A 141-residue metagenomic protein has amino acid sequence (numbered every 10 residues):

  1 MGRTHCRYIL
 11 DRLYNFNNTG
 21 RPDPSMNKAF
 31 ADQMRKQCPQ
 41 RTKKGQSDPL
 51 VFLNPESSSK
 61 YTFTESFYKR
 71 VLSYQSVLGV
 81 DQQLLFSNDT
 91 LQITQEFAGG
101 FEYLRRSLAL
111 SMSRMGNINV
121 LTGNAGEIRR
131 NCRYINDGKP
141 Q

Functional and structural regions predicted by a protein language model:
M1-Q141: Catalytic cores of secreted/periplasmic or lumenal enzymes
